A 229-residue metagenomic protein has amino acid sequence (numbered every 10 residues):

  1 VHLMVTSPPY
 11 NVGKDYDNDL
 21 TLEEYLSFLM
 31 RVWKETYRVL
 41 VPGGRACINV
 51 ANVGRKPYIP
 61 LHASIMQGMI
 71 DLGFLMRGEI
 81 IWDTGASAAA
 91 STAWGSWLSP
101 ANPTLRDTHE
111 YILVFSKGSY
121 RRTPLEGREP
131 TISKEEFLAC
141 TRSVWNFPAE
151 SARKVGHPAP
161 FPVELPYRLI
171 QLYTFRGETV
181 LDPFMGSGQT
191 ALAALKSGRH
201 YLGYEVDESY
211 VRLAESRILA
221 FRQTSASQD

Functional and structural regions predicted by a protein language model:
V1-L213: Core catalytic lobe of class I
E215-Q228: Short, conserved SAM-binding/catalytic segment of Class I S-adenosyl-L-methionine-dependent methyltransferases
